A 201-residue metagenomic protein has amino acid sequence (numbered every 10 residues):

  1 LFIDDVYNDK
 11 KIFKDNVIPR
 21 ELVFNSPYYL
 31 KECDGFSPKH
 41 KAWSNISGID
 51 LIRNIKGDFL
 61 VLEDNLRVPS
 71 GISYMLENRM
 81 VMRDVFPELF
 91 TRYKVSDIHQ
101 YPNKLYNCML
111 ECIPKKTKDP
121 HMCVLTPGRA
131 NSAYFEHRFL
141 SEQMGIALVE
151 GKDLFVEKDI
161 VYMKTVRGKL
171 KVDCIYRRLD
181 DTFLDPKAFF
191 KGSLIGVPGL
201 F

Functional and structural regions predicted by a protein language model:
L1-F201: Domain-scale recognition of functional cores that engage charged ligands
